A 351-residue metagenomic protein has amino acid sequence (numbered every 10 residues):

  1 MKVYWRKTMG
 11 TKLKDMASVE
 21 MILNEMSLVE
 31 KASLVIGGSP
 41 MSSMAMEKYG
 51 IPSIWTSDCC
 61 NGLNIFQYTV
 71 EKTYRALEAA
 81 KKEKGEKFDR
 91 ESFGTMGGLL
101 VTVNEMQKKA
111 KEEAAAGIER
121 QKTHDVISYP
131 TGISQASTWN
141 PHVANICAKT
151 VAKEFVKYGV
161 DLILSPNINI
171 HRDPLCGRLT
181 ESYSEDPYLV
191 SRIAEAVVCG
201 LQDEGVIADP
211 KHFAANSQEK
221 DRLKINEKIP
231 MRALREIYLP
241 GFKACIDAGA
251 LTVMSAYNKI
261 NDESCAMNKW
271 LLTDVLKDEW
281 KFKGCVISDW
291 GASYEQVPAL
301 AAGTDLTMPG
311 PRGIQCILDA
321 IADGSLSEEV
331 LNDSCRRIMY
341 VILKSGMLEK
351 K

Functional and structural regions predicted by a protein language model:
K2-K351: Glycoside hydrolase catalytic-domain context in secreted enzymes
